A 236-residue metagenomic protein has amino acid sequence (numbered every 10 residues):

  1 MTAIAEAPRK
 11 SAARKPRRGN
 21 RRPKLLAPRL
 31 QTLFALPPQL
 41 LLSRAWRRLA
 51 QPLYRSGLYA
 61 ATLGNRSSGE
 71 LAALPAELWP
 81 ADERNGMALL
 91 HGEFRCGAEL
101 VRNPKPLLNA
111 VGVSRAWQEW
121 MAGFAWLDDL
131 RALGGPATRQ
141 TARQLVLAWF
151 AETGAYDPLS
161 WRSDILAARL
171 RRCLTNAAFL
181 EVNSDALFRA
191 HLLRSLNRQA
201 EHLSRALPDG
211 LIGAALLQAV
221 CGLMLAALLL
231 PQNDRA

Functional and structural regions predicted by a protein language model:
T2-P104: Extreme N-terminal leader/anchor segments
R18-R21, L26, W79, N109-V111 (+3 more regions): Sparse, context-dependent recognition of short Cys/His-centered cofactor- or disulfide-binding micro-motifs
R21-K24, N85-M87, G112-W117, R194 (+1 more regions): Residue-level signal for the start and early helices of compact helical domains
K24, P28, K105-N109, A148 (+2 more regions): Generic signal for short, ordered secondary-structure residues within or immediately flanking folded domains
L58-E83, G97-A132, A215-L228: Long, acidic, intrinsically disordered low-complexity segments
R115-A236: Aromatic-lined, polymer-binding surfaces characteristic of secreted/periplasmic polysaccharide-degrading enzymes
